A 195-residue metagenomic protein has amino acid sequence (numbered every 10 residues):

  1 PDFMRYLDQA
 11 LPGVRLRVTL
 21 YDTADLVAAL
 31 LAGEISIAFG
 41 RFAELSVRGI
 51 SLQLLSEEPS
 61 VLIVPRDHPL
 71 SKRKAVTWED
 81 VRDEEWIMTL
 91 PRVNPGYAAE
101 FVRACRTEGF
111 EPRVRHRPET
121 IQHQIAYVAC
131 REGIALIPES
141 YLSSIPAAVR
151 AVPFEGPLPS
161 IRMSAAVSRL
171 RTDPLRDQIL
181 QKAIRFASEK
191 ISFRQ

Functional and structural regions predicted by a protein language model:
P1-S46, P118: Central regulatory/effector-binding core of bacterial HTH transcription factors
F3-P12, A98-E111: Ligand-binding cleft/hinge of the Venus flytrap
V14, L31-F39, S60, F110 (+1 more regions): Alpha-to-beta junction loops
D22, T77, E119-T120, P138: Short loop/turn segments at beta->alpha junctions
R41, E84-E108, D173-D177, K190-R194: Secondary-structure junction motif
V47-L54, E58-P59, Q122-L170: Beta-alpha-beta core module
G49-S60, V64-W86, P174-D177: Flexible hinge/capping segments at coil-to-helix
E79, R162-Q195: Extended ligand-binding regions for polar small-molecule ligands
